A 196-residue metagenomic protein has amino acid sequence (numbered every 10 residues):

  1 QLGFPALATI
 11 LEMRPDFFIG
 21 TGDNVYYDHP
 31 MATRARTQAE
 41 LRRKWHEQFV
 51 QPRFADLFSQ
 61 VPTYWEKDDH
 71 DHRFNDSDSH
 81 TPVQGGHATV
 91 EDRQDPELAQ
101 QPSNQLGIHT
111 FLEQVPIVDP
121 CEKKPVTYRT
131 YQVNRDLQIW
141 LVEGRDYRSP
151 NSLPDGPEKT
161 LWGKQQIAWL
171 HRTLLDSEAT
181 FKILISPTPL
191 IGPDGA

Functional and structural regions predicted by a protein language model:
Q1-A196: Metal-dependent phosphoester/phosphodiester hydrolase catalytic core
